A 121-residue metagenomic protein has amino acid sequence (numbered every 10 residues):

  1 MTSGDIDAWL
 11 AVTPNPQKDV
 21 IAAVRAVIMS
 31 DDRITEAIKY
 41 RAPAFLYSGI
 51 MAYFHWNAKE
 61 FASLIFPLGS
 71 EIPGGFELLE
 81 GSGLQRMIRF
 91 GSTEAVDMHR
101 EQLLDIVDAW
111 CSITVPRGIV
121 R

Functional and structural regions predicted by a protein language model:
M1-R121: Charge-dense, helix-prone N-terminal extensions
